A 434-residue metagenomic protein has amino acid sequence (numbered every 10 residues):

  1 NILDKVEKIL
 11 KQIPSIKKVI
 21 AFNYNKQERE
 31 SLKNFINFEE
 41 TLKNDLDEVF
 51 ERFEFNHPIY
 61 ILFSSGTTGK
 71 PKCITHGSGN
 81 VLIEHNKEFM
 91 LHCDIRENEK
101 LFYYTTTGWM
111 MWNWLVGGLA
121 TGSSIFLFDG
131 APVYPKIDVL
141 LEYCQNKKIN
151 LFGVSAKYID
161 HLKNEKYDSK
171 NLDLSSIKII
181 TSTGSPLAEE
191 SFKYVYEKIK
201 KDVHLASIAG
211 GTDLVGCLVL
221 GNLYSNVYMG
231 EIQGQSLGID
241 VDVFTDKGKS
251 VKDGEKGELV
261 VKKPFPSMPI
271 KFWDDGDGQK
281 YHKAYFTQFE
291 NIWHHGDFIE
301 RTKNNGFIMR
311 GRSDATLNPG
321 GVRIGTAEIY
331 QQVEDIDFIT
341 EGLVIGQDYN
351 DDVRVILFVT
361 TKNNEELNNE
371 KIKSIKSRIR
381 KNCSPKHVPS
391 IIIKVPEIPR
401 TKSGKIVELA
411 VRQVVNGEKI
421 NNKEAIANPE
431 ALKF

Functional and structural regions predicted by a protein language model:
N1, Q145, F152, F265 (+9 more regions): AMP-binding/adenylate-forming catalytic core of the ANL superfamily
N1-E40, K147-K148, S155-A156: Structural core segment of the AMP-binding/adenylate-forming
I20-A21, I36, E40-F63, K70 (+2 more regions): Conserved pre-ATP/AMP-binding loop-to-beta segment of ANL
P71-C73, E84-E88, N113-V116, L141 (+8 more regions): Adenylate-forming
L82-K100, M110-N150, E165-Y167: Conserved AMP-binding/adenylation subdomain of ANL enzymes
S123, N150-G153, K163-V227: Gly/Ser/Thr-rich phosphate-binding loop
Q235-S236, K249-F289, I324, K419-I420: Conserved ATP/PPi-binding loop(s) of AMP-dependent carboxylate-activating enzymes
G248, V395-I420: Flexible lysine-rich "adenylation lid" loop at the C-terminal edge of ANL adenylation domains
